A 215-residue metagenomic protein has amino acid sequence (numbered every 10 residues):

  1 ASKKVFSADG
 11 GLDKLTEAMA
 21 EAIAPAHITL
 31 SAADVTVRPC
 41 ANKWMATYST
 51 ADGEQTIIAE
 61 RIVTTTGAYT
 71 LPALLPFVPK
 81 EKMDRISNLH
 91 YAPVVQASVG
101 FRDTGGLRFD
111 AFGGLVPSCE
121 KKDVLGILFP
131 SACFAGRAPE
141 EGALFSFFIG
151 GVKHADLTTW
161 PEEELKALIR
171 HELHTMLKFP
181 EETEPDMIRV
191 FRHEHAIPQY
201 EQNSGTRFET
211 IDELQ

Functional and structural regions predicted by a protein language model:
A1-A46, I58: Active-site/ligand-binding neighborhood in enzyme catalytic cores
A1-G10, H171, T175-M176, E182 (+1 more regions): N-terminal FAD-binding dinucleotide-binding subdomain shared by FAD-dependent oxidases/monooxygenases
G11-L15, M19, T70-L71, I169-E172: Alpha-helical packing segments of well-folded alpha/beta enzyme cores
H27-T29, D186-R189: General small-molecule cofactor/ligand-binding pocket signal
A32, R189-E194: A general secondary-structure junction signal
A32-F145, V152-T158, E163, H171 (+1 more regions): Mid-domain catalytic core of redox enzymes that form a hydrophobic substrate pocket/lid adjacent to a catalytic redox
A59-E60, E181, P185: Local beta-strand N-terminus motif with an aromatic residue
C133-E140, R192-Q215: FAD-binding beta-loop-beta segment adjacent to the flavin cofactor pocket
